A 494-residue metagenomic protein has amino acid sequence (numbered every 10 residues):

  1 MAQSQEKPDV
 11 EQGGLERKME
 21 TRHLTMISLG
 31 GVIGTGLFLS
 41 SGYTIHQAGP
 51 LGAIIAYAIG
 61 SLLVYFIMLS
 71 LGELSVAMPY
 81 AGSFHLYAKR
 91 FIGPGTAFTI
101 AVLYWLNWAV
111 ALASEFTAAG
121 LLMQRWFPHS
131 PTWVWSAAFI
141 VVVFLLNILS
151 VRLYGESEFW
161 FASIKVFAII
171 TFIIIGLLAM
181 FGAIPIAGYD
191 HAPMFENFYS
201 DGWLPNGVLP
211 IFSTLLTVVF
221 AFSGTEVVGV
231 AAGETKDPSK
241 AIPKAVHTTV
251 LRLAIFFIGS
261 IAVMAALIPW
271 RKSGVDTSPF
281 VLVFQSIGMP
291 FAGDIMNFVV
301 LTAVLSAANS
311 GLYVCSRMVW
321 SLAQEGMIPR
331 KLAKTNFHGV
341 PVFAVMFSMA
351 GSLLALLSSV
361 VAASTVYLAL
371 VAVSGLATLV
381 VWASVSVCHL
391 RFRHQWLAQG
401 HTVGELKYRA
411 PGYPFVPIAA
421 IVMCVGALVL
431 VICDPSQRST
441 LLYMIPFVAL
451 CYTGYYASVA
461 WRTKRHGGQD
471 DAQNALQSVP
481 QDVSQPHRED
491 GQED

Functional and structural regions predicted by a protein language model:
M1-G42, H46-L51, Y65-L69, A81 (+2 more regions): Membrane-interface "cap" regions at the ends of multi-pass membrane proteins
Q3, D9-L15, I54, F127-P131 (+1 more regions): Helix-loop-helix junctions that connect adjacent transmembrane segments in multi-pass membrane transporters
R17-Q124, V219-F220, T225-V228, T235 (+3 more regions): Transmembrane helix-boundary motif of multi-pass solute transporters/channels
I55-A56, Y65-I148, L153, I173 (+2 more regions): Hydrophobic transmembrane alpha-helices that form the core helical bundles of multi-pass secondary transporters
L86-A88, G93, R125, D201 (+3 more regions): TM-loop-TM module centered on a large, flexible mid-protein loop between adjacent transmembrane helices in multi-pass
G120, W133-D190, F222-S223, V246-V250 (+3 more regions): Membrane-interface loop-to-helix entry segments
W160-F161, K331-V342, W382-D434, W461 (+1 more regions): C-terminal membrane-solvent junction of multi-pass transporters and transport-like membrane proteins
M180, V366-A369, V373-V381, A410-D494: A generic transmembrane alpha-helix motif of multi-pass inner-membrane proteins
